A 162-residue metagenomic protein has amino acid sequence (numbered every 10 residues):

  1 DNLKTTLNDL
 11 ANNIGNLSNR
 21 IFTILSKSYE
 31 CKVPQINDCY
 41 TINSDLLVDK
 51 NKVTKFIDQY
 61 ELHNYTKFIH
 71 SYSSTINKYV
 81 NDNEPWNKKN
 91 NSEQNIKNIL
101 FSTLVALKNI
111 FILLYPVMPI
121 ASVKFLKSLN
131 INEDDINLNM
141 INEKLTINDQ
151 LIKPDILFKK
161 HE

Functional and structural regions predicted by a protein language model:
D1-D38, N132-L145, Q150-L151, I156-L157: Catalytic adenosine-cofactor/nucleotide-binding cores of aminoacyl-tRNA synthetases and other
N2-N13, D38-L46, D58-F68, S92-A106: Secondary-structure capping and boundary motifs in well-ordered enzyme cores
S18-V53, S73, N77-S92: Conserved, charged catalytic cores of large soluble enzymes
K55, Y60, H70-E162: Basic, alpha-helical terminal appendages of large translation-related enzymes
